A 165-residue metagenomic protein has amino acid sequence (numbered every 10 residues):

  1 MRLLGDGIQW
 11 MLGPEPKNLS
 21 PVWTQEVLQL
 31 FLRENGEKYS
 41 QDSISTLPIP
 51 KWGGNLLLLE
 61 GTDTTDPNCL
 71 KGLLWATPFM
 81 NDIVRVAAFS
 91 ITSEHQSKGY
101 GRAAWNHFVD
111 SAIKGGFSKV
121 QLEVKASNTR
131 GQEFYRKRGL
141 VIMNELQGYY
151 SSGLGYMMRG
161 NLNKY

Functional and structural regions predicted by a protein language model:
R2-E94, W105-H107, S111, G115 (+1 more regions): Acetyl-CoA-dependent GNAT
T46, S127, Y150: Positions that flank functional sites
V86, V120-V124: Conserved hydrophobic beta-strand within the GNAT/NAT acetyltransferase core sheet that lines the active-site cleft
T92-N106, K125-E133, K137-R138: Conserved glycine-rich acetyl-CoA-binding loop
E94, R102, Q147, Y156 (+1 more regions): Acyl-donor (CoA/ACP) binding surface of acyl/acetyltransferases
K98, G115-S118: Short coil/turn segments at alpha/beta junctions that flank glycine-rich nucleotide-binding fingerprints
E123-V124, R136, V141-M157: Conserved catalytic-core motifs of GNAT/GCN5-like acyltransferases
